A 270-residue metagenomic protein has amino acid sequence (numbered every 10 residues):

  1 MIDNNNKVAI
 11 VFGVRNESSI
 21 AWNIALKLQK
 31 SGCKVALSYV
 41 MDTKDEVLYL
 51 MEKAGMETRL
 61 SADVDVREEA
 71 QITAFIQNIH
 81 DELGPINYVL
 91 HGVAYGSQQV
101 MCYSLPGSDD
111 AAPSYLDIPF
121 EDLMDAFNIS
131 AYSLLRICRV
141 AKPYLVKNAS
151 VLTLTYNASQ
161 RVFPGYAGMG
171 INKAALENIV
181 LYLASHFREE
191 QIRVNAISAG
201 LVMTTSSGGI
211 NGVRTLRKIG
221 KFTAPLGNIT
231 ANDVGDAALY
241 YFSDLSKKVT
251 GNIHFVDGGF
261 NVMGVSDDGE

Functional and structural regions predicted by a protein language model:
I2-L37: Canonical Rossmann dinucleotide-binding motif of NAD(H)/NADP(H)-dependent dehydrogenases/reductases, specifically
G13-I24, A94-P143, K147-E189, L201-M203 (+1 more regions): Catalytic loop of short-chain dehydrogenase/reductase
C33-V47: Conserved glycine-rich Rossmann-like NAD(P)H-binding loop of the short-chain dehydrogenase/reductase
A54-A70: Rossmann-fold cofactor-recognition segment
R67-E82: Conserved Rossmann-fold cofactor-binding substructure of NAD(P)-dependent oxidoreductases
L90, L152-L154, V194-I197, S207 (+2 more regions): Hydrophobic structural elements of the Rossmann-like NAD(P)H-binding subdomain that define the short-chain
Y132, A196, R214-G258: C-terminal helical subdomain
A167-G168, E189, A196-A224, D233 (+1 more regions): A glycine/serine/threonine-rich, flexible loop-to-helix segment that serves as the NAD(P) cofactor-binding "lid"
